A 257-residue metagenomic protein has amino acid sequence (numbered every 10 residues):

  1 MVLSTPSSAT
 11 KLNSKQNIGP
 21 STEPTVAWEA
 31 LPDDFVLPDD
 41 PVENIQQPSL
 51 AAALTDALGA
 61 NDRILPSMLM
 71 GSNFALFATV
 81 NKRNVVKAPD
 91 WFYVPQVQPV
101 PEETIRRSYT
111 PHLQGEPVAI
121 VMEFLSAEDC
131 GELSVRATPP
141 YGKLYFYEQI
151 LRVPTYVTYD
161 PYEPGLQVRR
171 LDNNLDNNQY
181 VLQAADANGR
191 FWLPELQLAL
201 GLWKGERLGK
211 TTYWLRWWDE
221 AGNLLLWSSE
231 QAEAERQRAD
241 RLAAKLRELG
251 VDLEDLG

Functional and structural regions predicted by a protein language model:
V2-E43, A60, A78-R83, V94-I120 (+2 more regions): C-terminal interaction segment
N44-S72, T79-F92: Acidic-basic catalytic patches of nuclease active cores, encompassing PD-(D/E)XK and other metal-cofactor nuclease
L69-G71, V157-D160: A structural signal for short, well-ordered beta-strand segments and their strand-loop junctions that often border
P89, V153-T155: Short, surface-exposed beta-edge/turn micro-motifs
